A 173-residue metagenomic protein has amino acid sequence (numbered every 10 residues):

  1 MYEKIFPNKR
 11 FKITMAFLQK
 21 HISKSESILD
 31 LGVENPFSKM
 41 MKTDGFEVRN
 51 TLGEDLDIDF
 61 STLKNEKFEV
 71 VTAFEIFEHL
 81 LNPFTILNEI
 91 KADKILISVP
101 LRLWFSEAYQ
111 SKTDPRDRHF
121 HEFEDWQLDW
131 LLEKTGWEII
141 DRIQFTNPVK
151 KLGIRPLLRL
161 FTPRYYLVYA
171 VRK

Functional and structural regions predicted by a protein language model:
M1-V70, F84-D93, P115-W130, D141-K173: Conserved N-terminal segment of class I S-adenosyl-L-methionine
L29, F74, I97: Active-site flanking residues adjacent to catalytic metal/cofactor-binding acidic residues
V33, E78, L101: Short, glycine/acidic-enriched loop or turn micro-motifs at the edges of active sites
V70-I76: A short beta-strand submotif of the Rossmann-like class I SAM-dependent methyltransferase core that lines
I76, P100, F145-N147: Flexible loop residues that form catalytic and substrate-binding hotspots at small-molecule/glycan-binding clefts
L81-T85, E107: Short N-terminal helix/helix-N-cap motif within the alpha/beta-hydrolase-1
I97-H121: Short, glycine-/aromatic-enriched active-site segment of Class I SAM-dependent methyltransferases
L131-W137: A structural motif corresponding to the C-terminal end of an alpha-helix and its immediate exit/capping segment
